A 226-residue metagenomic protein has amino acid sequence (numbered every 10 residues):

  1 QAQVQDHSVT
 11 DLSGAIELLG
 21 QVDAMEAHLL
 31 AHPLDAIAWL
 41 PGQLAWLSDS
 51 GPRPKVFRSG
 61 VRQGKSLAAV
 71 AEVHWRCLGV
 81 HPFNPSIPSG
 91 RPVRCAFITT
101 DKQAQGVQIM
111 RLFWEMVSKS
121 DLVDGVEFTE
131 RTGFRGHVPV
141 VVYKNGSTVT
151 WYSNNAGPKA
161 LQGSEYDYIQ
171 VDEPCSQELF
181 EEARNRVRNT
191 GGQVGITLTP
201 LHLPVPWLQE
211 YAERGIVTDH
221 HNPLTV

Functional and structural regions predicted by a protein language model:
Q1-V226: Phosphate/NTP-binding elements of NTP-utilizing enzymes
